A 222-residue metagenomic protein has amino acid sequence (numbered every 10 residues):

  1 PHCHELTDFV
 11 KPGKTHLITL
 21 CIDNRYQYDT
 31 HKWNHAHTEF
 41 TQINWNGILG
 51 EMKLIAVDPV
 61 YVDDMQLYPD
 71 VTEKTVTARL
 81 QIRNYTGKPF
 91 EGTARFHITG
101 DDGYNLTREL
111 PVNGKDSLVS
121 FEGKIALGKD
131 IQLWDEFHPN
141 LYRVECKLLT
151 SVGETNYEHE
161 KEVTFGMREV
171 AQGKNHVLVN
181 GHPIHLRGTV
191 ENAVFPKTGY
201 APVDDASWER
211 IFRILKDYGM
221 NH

Functional and structural regions predicted by a protein language model:
P1-V62, Y85-T86, D101, H222: Accessory beta-strand-rich segments of carbohydrate-active enzymes
H2-H4, S117-G123: Short strand-edge motifs at loop-to-beta-strand transitions and within beta-strands of extracellular beta-rich domains
V10-T15, Y28, L127-R143: Short glycine/proline/serine/threonine-rich loop/turn segments at secondary-structure transition edges
T19-C21, R143-K147: Extracellular recognition modules
Q27-T30, P59-Q66, I131, E145 (+1 more regions): Active-site-adjacent substrate/metal-binding segments within catalytic domains of carbohydrate-active enzymes
I48, L106-R108, F121, Y157-K161: Extracellular and select intracellular beta-sandwich modules with Ser/Thr-enriched, small-residue motifs on
A56-G87: Surface beta-strand/loop "capping" patches
T75-N113, V119-F121: Beta-strand-rich binding/interaction modules
